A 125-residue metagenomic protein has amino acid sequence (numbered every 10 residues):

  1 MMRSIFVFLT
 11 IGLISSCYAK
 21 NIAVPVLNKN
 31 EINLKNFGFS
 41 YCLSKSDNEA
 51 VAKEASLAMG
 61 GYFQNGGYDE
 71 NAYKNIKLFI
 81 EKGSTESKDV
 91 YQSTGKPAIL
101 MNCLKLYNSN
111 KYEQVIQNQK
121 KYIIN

Functional and structural regions predicted by a protein language model:
S4-L13: Sec-dependent N-terminal signal peptides
Y18-A19: Bacterial signal peptide processing site
I22-K45: Immediate post-signal-peptide N-terminus of mature secreted/exported proteins
G38, L43, N48, E54-M59: Cell-wall polysaccharide-cleaving catalytic domain and substrate-binding groove, primarily in peptidoglycan/chitin
V51-N125: Compact alpha-helical subdomains of small soluble proteins
